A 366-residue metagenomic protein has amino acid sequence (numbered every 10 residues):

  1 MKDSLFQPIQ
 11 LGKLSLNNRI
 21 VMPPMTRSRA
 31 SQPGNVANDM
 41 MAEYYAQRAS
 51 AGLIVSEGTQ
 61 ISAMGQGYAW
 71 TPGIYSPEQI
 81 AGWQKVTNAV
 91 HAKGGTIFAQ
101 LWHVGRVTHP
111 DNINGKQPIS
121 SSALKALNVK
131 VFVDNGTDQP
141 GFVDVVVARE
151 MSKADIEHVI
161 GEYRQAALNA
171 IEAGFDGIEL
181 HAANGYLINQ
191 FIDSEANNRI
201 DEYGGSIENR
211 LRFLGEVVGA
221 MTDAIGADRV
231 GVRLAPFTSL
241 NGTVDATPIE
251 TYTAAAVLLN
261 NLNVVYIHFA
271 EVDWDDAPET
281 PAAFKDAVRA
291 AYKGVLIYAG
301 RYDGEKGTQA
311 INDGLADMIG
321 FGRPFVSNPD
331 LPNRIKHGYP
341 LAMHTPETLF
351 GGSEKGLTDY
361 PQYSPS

Functional and structural regions predicted by a protein language model:
M1-S366: Flavin-dependent oxidoreductase catalytic cores
